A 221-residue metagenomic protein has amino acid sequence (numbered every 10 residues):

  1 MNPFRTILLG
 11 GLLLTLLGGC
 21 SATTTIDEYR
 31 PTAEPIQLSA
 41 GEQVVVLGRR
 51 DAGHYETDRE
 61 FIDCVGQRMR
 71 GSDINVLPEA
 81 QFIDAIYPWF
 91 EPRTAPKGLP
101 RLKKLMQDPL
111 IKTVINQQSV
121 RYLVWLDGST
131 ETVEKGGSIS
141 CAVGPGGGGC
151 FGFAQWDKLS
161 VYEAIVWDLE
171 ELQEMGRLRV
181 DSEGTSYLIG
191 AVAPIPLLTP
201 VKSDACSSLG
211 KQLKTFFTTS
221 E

Functional and structural regions predicted by a protein language model:
M1-C20: Sec-dependent bacterial lipoprotein signal peptides
L12-T15, I36, I115: Structural motif
C20-E42, A52, Q118, T130-K135 (+1 more regions): C-terminal/domain-edge helix-coil "capping" segments
Y29-P31, K104-I111, A142-F151: N-terminal post-signal-peptidase region of extra-cytosolic proteins
G48-T132, W167-R177: N-terminal segment of the mature soluble domain
E60-I62, S138-A142: Short, glycine/charged-enriched secondary-structure capping and boundary segments
